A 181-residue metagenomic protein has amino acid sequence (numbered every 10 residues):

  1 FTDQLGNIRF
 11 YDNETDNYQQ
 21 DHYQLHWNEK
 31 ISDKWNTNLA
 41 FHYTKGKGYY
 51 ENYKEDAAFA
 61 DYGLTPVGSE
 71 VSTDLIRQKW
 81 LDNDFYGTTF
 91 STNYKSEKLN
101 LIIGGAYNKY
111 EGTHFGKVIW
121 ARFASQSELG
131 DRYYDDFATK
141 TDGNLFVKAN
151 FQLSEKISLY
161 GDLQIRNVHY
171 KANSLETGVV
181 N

Functional and structural regions predicted by a protein language model:
L5: The feature captures the short pre-catalytic strand/loop hairpin that immediately precedes and shapes the active-site
R9-E14: Active-site rim elements
N17-T177: Face-selective signature of the C-terminal outer-membrane beta-barrel domain
